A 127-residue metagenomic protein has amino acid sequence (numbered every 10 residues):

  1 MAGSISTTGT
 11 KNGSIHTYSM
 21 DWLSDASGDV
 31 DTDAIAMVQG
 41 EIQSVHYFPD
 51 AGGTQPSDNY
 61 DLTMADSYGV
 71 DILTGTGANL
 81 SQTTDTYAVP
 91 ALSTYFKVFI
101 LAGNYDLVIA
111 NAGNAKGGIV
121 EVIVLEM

Functional and structural regions predicted by a protein language model:
A2-M127: Surface-exposed, low-hydrophobicity beta-strand/loop segments enriched in small/polar/acidic residues
